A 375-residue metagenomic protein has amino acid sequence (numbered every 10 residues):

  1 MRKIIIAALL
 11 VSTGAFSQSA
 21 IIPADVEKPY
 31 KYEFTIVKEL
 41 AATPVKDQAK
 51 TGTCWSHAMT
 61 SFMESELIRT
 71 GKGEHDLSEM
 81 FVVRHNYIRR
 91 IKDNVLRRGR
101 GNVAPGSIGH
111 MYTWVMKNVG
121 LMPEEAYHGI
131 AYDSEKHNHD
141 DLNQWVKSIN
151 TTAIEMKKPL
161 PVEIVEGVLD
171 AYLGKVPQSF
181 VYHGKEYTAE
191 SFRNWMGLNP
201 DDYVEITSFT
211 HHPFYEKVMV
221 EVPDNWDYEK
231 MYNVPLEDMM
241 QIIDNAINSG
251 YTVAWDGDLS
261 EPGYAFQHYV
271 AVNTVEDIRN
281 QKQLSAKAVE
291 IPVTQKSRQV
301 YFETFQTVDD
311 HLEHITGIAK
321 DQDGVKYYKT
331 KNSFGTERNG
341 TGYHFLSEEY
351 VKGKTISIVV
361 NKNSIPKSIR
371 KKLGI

Functional and structural regions predicted by a protein language model:
M1-A20: Bacterial Sec-dependent N-terminal signal peptides
K3, K38-K46, E313-T316, K329-T330: Functionally constrained cores in energy, signaling, and assembly domains
A7-A8, T13, T43, G52 (+6 more regions): A broad, structure-centric signal for solvent-exposed, well-ordered loop/edge residues that line or flank functional
F16-Y32: Sec-dependent signal peptide cleavage junction
P23, V165-I375: Active-site signature of cysteine proteases
P29-V253, S333, R338-T341: Active-site nucleophile-adjacent alpha helix/oxyanion-hole segment immediately C-terminal to the catalytic cysteine
